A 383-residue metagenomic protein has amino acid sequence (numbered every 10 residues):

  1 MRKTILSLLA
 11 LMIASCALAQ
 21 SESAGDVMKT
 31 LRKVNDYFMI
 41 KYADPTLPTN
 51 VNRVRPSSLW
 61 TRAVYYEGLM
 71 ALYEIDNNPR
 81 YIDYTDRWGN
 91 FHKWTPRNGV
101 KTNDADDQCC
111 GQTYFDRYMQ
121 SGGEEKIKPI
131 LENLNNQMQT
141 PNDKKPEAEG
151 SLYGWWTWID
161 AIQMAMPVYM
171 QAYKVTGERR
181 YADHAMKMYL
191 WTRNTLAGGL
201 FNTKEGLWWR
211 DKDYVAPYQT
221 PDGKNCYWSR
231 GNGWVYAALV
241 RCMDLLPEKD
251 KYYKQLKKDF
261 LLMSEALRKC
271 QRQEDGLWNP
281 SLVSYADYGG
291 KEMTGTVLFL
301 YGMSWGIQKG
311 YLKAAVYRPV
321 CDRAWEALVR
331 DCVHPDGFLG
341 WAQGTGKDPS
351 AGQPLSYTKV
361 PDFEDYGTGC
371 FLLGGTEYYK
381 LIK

Functional and structural regions predicted by a protein language model:
M1-E22: Bacterial Sec-dependent N-terminal signal peptides
L9, Q20-A63, I75-I82, F91 (+7 more regions): CBM-like carbohydrate-recognition segments
E22-V27, L31-S57, P96, M164 (+6 more regions): His/Met- and acidic-residue-enriched segments that coordinate or traffic transition-metal cofactors and support
V64, A71, Y84, C109 (+11 more regions): Alpha-solenoid helical repeat scaffolds
L69, Y114-R117, Y169-A172, L239 (+2 more regions): The core hydrophobic/aromatic register in alpha-helical repeat solenoids, strongest for pentatricopeptide repeats
I82-D83, H92-N225, P335-D336: Extended ligand-binding groove/face enriched in aromatic
I159-D160, M170-L282, G289-L300, L312-G346 (+3 more regions): Extended ligand-binding clefts on enzyme/binding-domain cores
